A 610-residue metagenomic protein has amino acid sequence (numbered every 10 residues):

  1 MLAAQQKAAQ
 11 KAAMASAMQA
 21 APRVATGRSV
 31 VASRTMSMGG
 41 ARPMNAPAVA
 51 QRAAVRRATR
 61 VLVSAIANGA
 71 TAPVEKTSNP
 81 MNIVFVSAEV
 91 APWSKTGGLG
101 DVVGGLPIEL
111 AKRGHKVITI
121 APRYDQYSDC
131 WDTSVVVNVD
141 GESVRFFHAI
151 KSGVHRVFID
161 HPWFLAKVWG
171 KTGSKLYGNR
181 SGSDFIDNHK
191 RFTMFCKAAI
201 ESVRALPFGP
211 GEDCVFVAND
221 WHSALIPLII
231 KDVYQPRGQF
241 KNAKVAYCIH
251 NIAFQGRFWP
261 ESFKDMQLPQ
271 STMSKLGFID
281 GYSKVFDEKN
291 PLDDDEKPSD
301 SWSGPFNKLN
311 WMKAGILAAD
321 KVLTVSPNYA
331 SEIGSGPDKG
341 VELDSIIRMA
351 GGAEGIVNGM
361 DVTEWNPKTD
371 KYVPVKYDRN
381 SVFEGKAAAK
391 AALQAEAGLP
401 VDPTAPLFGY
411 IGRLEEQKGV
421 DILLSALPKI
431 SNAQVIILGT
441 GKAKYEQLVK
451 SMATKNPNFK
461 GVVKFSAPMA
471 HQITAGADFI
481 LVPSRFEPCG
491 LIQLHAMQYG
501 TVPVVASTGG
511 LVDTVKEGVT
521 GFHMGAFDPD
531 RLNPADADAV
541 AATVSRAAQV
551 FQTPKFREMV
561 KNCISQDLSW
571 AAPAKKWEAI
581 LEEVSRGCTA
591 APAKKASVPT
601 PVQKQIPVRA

Functional and structural regions predicted by a protein language model:
M1-A50: N-terminal chloroplast transit peptides
A4-A13, A17, T26, R57 (+1 more regions): Catalytic cores of nucleotide-sugar-dependent glycosyltransferases that transfer UDP/GDP/TDP-activated
S37, A58-T59: Serine/threonine-rich intrinsically disordered cytosolic regulatory regions enriched for phosphorylation sites
